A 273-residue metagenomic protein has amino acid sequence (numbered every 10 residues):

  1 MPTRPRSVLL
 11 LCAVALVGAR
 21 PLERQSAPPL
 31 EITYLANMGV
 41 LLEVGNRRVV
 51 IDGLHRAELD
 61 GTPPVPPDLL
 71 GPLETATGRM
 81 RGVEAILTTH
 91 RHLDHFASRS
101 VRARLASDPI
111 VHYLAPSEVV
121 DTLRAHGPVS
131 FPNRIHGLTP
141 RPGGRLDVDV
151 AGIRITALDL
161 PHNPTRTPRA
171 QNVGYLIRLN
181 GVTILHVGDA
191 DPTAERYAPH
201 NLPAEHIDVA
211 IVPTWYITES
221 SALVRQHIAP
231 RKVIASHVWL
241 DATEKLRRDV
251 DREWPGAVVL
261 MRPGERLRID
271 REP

Functional and structural regions predicted by a protein language model:
M1-L9: Bacterial N-terminal signal peptides that target proteins for export
C12-S26: Bacterial Sec-dependent signal peptides at the C-terminal "C-region" and cleavage site
A27-A76, P168-G188: Conserved beta-strand hairpin/beta-sheet module of binuclear metal-dependent hydrolase folds, prominently
R47-R91, S98-R102, T165, D191-E205: Pre-active-site segment of Zn-dependent metallo-hydrolases
I51-L54, G82-D94, L114-S117, L185-D189 (+3 more regions): Active-site neighborhood of phospho(di)ester-bond hydrolases with catalytic His/Asp-centered motifs
E74-R145: Active-site HxH/HxHxD metal-binding segment of metal-dependent hydrolases
G127-I153, V224-P273: Binuclear metal-ion centers of metallo-dependent hydrolases, dominated by the metallo-beta-lactamase
L160-H227: Active-site-proximal loop/helix segments of hydrolase catalytic cores
